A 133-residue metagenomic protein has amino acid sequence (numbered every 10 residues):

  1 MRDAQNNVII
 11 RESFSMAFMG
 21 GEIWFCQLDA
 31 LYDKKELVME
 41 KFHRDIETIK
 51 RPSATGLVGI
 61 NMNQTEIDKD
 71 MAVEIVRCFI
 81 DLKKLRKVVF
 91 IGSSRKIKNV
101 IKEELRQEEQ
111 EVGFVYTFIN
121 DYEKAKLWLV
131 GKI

Functional and structural regions predicted by a protein language model:
M1-I133: Amphipathic, Lys/Arg-enriched alpha-helical "gate/interface" segment within cytosolic domains that mediates
